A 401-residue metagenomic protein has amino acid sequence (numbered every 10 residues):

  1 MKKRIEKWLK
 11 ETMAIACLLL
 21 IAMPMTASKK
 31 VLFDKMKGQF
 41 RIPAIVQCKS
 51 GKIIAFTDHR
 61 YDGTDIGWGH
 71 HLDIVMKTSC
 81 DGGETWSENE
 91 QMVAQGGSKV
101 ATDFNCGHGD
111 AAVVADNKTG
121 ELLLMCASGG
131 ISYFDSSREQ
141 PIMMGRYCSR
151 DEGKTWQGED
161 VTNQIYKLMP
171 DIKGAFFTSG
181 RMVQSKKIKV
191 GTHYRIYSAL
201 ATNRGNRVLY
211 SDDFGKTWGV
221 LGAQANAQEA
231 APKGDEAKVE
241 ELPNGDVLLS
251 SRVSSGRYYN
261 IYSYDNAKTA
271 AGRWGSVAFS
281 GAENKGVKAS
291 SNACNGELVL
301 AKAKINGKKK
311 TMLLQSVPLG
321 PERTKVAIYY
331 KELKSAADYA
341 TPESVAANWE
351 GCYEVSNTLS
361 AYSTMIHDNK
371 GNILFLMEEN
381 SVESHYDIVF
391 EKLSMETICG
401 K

Functional and structural regions predicted by a protein language model:
K2-A14: Bacterial N-terminal signal peptides that target proteins for export
K3-I5, A22, L209: Disordered, low-complexity tails and leader-like regions
T12, M25-T26: Positively charged, hydrophobic/aromatic-enriched amphipathic segments
C17-M25: Hydrophobic h-region of N-terminal signal peptides that target proteins for export in Gram-negative bacteria
T26-K401: Asp-box/BNR beta-propeller blade signature and adjacent active/binding-site loops in extracellular glycan-interacting
